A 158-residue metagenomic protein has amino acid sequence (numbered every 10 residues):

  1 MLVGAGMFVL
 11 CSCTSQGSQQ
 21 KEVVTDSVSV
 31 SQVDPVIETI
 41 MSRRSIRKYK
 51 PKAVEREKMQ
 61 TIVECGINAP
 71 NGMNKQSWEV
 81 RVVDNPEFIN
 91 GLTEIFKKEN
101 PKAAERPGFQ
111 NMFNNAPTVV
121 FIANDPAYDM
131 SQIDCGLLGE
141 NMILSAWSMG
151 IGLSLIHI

Functional and structural regions predicted by a protein language model:
L2-V9: Bacterial N-terminal signal peptides
C13-A116: N-terminal amphipathic, basic helical "cap/leader" segment at the start of enzyme domains
N85-P86, D125-A127: Solvent-exposed coil/turn segments that connect beta secondary-structure elements in extracytoplasmic/periplasmic
V119-A123: Active-site-flanking beta-strand signature of metal-NTP-handling nucleotidyl enzymes and homologous cyclase-like
A127-D134: Short pre-catalytic strand/loop immediately N-terminal to key active-site residues, enriched for Gly-Thr
L144-S148: Short hydrophobic alpha-helices that are characteristic scaffold elements of the AMP-binding
G152: Residue-level detector of anion-binding/catalytic polar loops
H157-I158: Conserved small/polar residues in nucleotide/adenosyl-binding loops
